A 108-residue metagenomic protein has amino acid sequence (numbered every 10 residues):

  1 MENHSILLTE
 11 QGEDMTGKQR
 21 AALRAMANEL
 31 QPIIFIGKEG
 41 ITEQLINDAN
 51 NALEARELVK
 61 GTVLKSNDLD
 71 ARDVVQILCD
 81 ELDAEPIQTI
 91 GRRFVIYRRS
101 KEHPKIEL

Functional and structural regions predicted by a protein language model:
E2-L108: Positively charged, polar, low-complexity stretches
